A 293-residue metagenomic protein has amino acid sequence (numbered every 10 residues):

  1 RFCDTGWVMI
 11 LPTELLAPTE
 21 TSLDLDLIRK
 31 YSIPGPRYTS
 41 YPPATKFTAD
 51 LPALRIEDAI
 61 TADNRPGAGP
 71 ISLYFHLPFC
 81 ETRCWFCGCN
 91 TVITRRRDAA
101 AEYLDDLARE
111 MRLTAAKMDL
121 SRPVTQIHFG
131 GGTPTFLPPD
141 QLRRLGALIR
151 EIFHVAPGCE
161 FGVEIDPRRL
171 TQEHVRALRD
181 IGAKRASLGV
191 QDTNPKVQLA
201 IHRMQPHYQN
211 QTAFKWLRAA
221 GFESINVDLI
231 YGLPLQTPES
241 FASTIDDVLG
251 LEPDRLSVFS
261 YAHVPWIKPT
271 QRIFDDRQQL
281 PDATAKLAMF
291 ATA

Functional and structural regions predicted by a protein language model:
F2-S72: Flexible, acidic/Gly-rich N-terminal and inter-domain linker regions that tether and position cofactor-handling modules
I28-I33, T82-R83, Y261-P265: Short, compositionally biased low-complexity segments
R37, G69-L73, R83, T125 (+2 more regions): A generic secondary-structure signal marking the coil-to-beta-strand transition
P43-K46, R83, V92-I93: A short secondary-structure junction motif
R65-G67, P78, S121: Short, flexible hinge/linker loops that cap or flank conserved catalytic cores
L73-F75, L188: Short beta-strand motif preference
H76-T91: Local cysteine-cluster metal-coordination motifs and their immediate loop/turn environment, predominantly Fe-S cluster
T91-T292: Conserved non-cysteine loop/helix-boundary elements of the Radical SAM core domain that shape
